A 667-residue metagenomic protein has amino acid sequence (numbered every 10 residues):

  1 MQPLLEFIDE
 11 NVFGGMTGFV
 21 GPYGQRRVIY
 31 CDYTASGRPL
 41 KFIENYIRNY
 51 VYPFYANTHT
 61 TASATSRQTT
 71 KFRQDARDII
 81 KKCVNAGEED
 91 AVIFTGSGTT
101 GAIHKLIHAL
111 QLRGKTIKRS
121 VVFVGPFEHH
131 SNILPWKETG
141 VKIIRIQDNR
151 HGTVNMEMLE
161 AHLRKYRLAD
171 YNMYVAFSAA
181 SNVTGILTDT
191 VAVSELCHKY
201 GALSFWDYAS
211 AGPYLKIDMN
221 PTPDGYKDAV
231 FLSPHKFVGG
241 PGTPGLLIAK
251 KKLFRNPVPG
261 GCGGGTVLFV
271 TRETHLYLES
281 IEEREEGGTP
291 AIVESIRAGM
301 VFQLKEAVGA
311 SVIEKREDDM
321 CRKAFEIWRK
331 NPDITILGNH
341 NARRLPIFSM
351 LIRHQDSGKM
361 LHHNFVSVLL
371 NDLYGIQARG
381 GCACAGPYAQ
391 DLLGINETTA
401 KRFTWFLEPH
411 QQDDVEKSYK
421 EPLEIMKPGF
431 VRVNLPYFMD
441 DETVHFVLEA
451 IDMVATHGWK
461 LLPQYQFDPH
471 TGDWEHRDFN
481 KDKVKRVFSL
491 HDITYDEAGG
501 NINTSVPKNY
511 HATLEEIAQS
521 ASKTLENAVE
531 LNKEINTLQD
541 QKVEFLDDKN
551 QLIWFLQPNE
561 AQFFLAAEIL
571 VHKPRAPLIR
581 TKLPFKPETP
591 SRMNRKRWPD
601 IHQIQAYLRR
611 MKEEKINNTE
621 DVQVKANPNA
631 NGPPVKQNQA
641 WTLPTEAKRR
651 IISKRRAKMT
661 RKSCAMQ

Functional and structural regions predicted by a protein language model:
M1-K615: Pyridoxal 5′-phosphate
T581-Q667: Extreme C-terminal disordered tails of eukaryotic proteins encode short linear targeting/docking signals used
